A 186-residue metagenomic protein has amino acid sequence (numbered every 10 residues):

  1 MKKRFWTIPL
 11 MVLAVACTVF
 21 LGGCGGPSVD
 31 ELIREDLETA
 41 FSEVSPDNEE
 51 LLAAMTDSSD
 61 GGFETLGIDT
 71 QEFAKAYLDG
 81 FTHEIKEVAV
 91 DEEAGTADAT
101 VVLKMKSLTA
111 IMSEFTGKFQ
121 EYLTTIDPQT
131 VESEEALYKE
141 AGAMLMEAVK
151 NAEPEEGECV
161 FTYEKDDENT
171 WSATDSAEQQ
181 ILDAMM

Functional and structural regions predicted by a protein language model:
M1-L10: Bacterial N-terminal signal peptides that target proteins for export
V15-T18: Short, low-complexity S/T/E/D/G/P-rich linear segments that nucleate or cap local secondary structure
F20-G23: C-terminal motif of bacterial Sec signal peptides marking the signal peptidase cleavage site
G26-M186: Subset-of-secretome marker
